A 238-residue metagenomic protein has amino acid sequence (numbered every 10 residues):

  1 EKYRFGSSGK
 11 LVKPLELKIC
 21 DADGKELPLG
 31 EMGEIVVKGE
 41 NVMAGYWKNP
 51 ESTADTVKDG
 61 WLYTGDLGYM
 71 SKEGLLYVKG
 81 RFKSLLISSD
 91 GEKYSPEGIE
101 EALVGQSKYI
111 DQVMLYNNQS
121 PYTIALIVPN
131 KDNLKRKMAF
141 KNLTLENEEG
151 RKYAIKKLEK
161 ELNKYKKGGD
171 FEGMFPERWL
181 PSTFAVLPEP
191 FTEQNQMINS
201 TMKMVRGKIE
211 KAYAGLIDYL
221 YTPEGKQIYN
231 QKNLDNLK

Functional and structural regions predicted by a protein language model:
E1-G6, D21-A22, N49-S52, K131: Active-site loops of AMP-binding adenylate-forming
E1-Y3, E16, K108: Gly/Ser/Thr-rich phosphate-binding loop
K2, G6-L11, E26, V57-D59: Short Gly/Pro-enriched turn/cap motifs at secondary-structure boundaries
K13-L15, G33, T123, S182: Change "...and in nucleic-acid phosphodiester-cleaving endonucleases..." to "...and in nucleic-acid processing enzymes
K18-I19, Y69, M197: Hydrophobic beta-strand positions
K25-G30, E34-S88, Y229-N236: Conserved ATP-binding/catalytic segment of the ANL
G39, A44-G45, L67-F175, W179 (+1 more regions): AMP-binding/adenylate-forming catalytic core of the ANL superfamily
Q112-M114, P121, Y165-K238: Conserved C-terminal "lid"/linker of ANL adenylate-forming enzymes
